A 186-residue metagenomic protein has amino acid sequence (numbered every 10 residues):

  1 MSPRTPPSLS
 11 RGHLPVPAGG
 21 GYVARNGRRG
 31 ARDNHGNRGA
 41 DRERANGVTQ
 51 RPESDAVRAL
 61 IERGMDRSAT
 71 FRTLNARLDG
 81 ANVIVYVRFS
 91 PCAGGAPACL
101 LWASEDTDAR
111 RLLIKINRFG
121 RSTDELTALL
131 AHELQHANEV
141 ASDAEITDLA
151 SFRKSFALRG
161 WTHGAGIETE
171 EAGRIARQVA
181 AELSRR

Functional and structural regions predicted by a protein language model:
S2-S10, P15-N26, A31-H35, A40-D41 (+2 more regions): Acidic, proline/serine/threonine- and glycine-rich low-complexity intrinsically disordered segments
D41-A56, A109-R118, F152-R159: Acidic/histidine-rich, surface-exposed loop or edge segments in extracytoplasmic proteins
R58-I61, K115-E125, A157-E168: Second-shell loop/turn segments in exported
R58-N82: Zn2+-dependent metallopeptidase catalytic core
T70-N75, I84, R88-W102, L149-R186: Metalloprotease/metallohydrolase-associated module, dominated by Zn2+-dependent proteases
C92-D124: Active-site scaffold of zinc-dependent metalloenzymes
S122-N138: Short alpha-helix carrying the canonical HExxH Zn2+-binding catalytic motif
L134-A150: Catalytic Zn2+-binding segment of zinc metalloproteases
